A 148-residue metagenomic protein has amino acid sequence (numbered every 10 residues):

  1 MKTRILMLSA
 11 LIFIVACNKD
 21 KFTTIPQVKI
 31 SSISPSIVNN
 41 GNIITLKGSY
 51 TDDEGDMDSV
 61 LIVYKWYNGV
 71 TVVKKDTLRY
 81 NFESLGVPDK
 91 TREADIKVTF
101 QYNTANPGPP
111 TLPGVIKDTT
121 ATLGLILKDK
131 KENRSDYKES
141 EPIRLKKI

Functional and structural regions predicted by a protein language model:
K2-L8: Sec-dependent signal peptide recognition, specifically the positively charged N-region followed immediately by
F13-A16: C-terminal motif of bacterial Sec signal peptides marking the signal peptidase cleavage site
N18-T24: Bacterial lipoprotein signal-peptidase II cleavage site
I25-I148: First exposed extracellular module after export/assembly in secreted or surface-exposed proteins
